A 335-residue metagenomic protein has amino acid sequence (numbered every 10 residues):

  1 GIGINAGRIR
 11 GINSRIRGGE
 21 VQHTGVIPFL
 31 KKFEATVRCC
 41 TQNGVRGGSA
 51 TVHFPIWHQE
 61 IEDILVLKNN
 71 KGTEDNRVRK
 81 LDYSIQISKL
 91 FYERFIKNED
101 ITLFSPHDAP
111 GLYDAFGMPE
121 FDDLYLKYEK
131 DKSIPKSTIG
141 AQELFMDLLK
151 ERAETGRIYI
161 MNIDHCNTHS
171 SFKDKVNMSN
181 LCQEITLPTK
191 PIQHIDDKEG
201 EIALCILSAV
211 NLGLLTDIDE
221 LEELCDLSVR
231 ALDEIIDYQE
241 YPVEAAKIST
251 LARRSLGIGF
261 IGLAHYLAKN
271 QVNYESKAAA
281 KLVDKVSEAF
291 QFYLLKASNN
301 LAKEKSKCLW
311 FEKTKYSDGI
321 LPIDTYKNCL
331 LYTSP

Functional and structural regions predicted by a protein language model:
G1-G18, V26-F29, C39-N43, E151-T250 (+1 more regions): Function-dense linear segments that define catalytic or interfacial modules in macromolecule-processing proteins
G18-K32, Q42-G48, H53-F172, F260-I323: Conserved, charged catalytic cores of large soluble enzymes
R253-F260: Aromatic-lined, polymer-binding surfaces characteristic of secreted/periplasmic polysaccharide-degrading enzymes
N328-L330: Structured beta-strand/loop patches that form or line metal/cofactor-binding pockets in enzymes
Y332-P335: Conserved small/polar residues in nucleotide/adenosyl-binding loops
